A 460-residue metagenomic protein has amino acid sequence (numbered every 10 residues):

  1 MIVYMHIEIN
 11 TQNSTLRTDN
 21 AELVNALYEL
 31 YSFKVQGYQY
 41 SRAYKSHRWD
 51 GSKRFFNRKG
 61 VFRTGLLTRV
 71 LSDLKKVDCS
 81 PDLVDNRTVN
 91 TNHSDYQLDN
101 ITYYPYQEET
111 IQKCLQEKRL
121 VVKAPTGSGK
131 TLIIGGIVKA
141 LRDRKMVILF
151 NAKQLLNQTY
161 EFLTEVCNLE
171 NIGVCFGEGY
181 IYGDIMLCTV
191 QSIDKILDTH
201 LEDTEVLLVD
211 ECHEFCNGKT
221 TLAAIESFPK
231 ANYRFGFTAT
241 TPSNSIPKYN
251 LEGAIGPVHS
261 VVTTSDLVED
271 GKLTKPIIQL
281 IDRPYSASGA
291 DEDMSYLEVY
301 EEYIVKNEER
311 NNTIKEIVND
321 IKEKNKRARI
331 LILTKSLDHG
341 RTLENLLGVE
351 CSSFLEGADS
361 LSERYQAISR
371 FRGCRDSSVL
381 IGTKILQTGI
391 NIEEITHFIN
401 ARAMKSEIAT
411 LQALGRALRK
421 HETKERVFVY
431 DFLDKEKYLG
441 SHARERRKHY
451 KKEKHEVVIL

Functional and structural regions predicted by a protein language model:
R48-F55, D73-V77, P81-K123: Conserved pre-motif I regulatory segment
Q116-K139, I381: Walker A/P-loop
T131-E165, S243, K335-D338: Conserved Walker A/P-loop ATP-binding site and its immediately adjacent core in helicase/helicase-like ATPase domains
N157, E170-Y182, R329-L333, R341-T342 (+1 more regions): Conserved helicase ATPase core of P-loop NTP-dependent helicases/translocases
T164-T199: Inter-Walker segment of RecA-like/P-loop motor cores
H213-Q279, Y450: Post-DEXD/H (motif II) to motif III coupling segment of the RecA-like Helicase ATP-binding lobe
G289-K335, R341-L346: Conserved interdomain hinge at the start of the Helicase C-terminal
E356-E453: Conserved RecA-like P-loop NTPase helicase motor core
